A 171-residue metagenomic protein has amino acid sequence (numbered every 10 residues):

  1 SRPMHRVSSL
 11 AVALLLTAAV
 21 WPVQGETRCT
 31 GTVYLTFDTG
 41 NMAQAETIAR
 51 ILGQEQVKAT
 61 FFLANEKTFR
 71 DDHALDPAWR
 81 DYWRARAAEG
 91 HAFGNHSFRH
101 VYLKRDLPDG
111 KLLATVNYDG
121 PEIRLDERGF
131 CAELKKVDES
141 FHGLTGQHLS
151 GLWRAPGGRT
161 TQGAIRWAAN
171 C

Functional and structural regions predicted by a protein language model:
S1-R2, V20, A92: A composition/secondary-structure signal for short, hydrophobic, low-basic-content segments with alpha-helix propensity
R2-A11: Bacterial N-terminal signal peptides that target proteins for export
A11-A19: Bacterial N-terminal signal peptides
V23-Y118, E122-G129, E133-A155, T161: Active-site beta->alpha N-cap acidic-glycine motif
G158-C171: Histidine/lysine/aspartate-rich catalytic loop segments that bind and position anionic ligands
